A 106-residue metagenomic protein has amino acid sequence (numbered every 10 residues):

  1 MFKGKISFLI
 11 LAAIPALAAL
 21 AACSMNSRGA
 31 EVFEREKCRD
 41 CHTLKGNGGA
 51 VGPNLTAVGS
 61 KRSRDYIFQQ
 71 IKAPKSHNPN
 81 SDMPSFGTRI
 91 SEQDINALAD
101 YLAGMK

Functional and structural regions predicted by a protein language model:
M1-C23: Sec-dependent bacterial lipoprotein signal peptides
A18-E34, P53: Electrostatic cytochrome c docking/interface patches
S24, C41-G48, S60, K72-A73: Detector for the c-type heme attachment site
M25-R28, S63, I67, D94-L98: Stable alpha-helical elements in mature extracytoplasmic
A30-E31, F68, K75: Residues within alpha-helical segments
E36-L44, I67, M83, L98 (+1 more regions): The canonical Cys-X-X-Cys-His
G49-V58, A73-M105: Axial heme c-ligation environment in periplasmic c-type cytochrome domains
